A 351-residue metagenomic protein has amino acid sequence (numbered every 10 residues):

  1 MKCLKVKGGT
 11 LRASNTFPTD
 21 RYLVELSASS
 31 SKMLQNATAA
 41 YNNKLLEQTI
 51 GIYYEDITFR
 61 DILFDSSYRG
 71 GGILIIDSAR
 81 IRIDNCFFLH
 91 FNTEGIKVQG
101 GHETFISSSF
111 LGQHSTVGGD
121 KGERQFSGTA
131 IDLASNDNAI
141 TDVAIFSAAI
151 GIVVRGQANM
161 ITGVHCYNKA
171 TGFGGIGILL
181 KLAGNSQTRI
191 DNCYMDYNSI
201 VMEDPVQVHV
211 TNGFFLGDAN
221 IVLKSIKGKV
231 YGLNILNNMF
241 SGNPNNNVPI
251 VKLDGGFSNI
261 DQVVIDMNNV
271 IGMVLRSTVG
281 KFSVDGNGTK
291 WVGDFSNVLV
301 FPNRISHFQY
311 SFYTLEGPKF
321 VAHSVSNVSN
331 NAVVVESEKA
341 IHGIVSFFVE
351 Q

Functional and structural regions predicted by a protein language model:
M1, G256-Q262, E338-I344: Extracellular interaction modules
M1-C3, S296-N297: Conserved SET/PR-domain catalytic core that frames the SAM/AdoMet-binding pocket
C3-R12, Q35-A39, Y53-S66, A79-H90 (+7 more regions): Right-handed parallel beta-helix
K7, S14, S27, R60 (+15 more regions): A structural detector for beta-sheet-dominated domains
G8, K44-L46, T278-G280: Short structured motifs
F17-I50, S66-I75, H90-V98, Q113 (+7 more regions): Extracellular beta-strand/beta-solenoid scaffold signature
N220-K224, G228-L236, P244-I250, V274-Q351: Extracellular attachment/recognition segments
V251-G280: Catalytic cores of secreted or luminal carbohydrate-active enzymes
